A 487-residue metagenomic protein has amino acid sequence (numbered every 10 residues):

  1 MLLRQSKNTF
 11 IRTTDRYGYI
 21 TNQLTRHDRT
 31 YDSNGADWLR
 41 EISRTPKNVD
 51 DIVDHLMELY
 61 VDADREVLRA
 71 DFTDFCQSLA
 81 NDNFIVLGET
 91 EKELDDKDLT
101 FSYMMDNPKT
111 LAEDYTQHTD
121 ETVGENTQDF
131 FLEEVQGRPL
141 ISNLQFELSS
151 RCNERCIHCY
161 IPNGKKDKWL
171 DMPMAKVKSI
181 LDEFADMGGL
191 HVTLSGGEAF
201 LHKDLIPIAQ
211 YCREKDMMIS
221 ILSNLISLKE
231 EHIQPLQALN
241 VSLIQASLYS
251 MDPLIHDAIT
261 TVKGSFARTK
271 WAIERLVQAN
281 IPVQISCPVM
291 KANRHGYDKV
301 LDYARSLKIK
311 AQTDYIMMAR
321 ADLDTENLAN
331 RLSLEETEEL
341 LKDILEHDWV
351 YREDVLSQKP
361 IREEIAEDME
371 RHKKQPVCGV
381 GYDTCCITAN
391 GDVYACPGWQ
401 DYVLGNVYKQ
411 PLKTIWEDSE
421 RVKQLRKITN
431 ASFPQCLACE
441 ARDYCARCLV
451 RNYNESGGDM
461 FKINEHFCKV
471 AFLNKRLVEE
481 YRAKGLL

Functional and structural regions predicted by a protein language model:
M1-T9: Hydrophobic packing positions characteristic of elongated beta-solenoid/beta-helix-type spike/fiber shafts
R12-A36: Short alpha-helical segments that sit at the start of domains
H27-L144, A438: Long, charge-rich, low-complexity alpha-helical segments
R69, S247-N390, G398-V407: Radical SAM enzyme [4Fe-4S]-AdoMet core and its adjacent flexible, acidic and glycine-rich loops/tails across
D74, S179, D204-E214, E231-P235 (+2 more regions): Alpha-helical scaffolding segments of alpha/beta enzyme cores, especially the outer helices of TIM-barrel or partial
F84, F101-L243: Conserved alpha-helical substructure of the radical SAM core
R151, R155, C159-P162, G381 (+4 more regions): Cys/His-rich metal-chelating microdomains
V393, G398-L487: Flexible mid-to-C-terminal extensions adjoining Fe-S/redox cofactors in radical SAM and related proteins
